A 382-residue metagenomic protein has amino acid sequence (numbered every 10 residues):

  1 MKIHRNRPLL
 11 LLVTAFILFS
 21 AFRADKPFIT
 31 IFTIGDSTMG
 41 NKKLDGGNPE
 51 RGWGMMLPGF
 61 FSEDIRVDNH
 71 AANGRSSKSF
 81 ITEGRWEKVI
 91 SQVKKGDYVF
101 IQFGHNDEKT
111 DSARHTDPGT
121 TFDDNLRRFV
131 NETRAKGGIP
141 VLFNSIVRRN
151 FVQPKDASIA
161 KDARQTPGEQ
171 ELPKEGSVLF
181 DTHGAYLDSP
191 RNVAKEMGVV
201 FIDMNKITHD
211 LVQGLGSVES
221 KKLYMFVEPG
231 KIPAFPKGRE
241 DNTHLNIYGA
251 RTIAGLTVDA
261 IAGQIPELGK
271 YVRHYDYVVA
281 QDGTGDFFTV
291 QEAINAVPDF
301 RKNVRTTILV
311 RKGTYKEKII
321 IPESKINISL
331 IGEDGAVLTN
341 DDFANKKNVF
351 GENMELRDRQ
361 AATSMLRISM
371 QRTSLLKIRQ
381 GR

Functional and structural regions predicted by a protein language model:
M1-L10: Bacterial N-terminal signal peptides that target proteins for export
K2-I3, K26, R85-I247, R251 (+1 more regions): Alpha-helical cap/lid subdomain in secreted, periplasmic, or secretory-pathway luminal O-acyl-processing enzymes
R7-P8, F16-F28: Bacterial Sec-dependent signal peptides at the C-terminal "C-region" and cleavage site
R23-A71, E87-V99: Serine-esterase "nucleophile elbow" of acetyl-processing enzymes
I34-S37, N69-R75, I101-N106, F143-V147 (+3 more regions): Active-site-proximal beta-strand/loop segments in catalytic clefts of secreted hydrolases
M39-L44, S77-S79, D286-F288: Short, solvent-exposed loop/turn elements at domain surfaces
Y277-L309: Acidic Gly/Asp/Thr-rich repetitive segments characteristic of extracellular carbohydrate-active and adhesion proteins
Q281-G283, F288, R301, I326-R382: Right-handed parallel beta-helix/beta-spiral solenoid domain characteristic of secreted/periplasmic
